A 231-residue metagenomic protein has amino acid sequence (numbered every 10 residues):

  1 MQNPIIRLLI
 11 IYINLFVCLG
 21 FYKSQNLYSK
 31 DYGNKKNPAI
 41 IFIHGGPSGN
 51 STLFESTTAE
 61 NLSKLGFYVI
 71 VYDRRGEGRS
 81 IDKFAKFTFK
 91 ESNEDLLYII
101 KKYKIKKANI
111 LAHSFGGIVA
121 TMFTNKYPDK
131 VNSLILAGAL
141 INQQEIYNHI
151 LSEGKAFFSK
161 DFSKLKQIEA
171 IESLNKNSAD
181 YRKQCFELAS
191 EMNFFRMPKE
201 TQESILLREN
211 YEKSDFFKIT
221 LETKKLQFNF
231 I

Functional and structural regions predicted by a protein language model:
N37-G45: Short beta-strand element of the alpha/beta-hydrolase
P47-A59: The serine-hydrolase catalytic nucleophile loop
T52, R74-F89, E145: Glycine-rich "HGGG/HGxG" loop immediately N-terminal to the catalytic nucleophile of the alpha/beta-hydrolase
L62-R79: Conserved alpha/beta-hydrolase
E91-A108: Conserved acidic catalytic loop of the alpha/beta-hydrolase fold
K106-H149: Conserved hydrolase catalytic core segment
I135-A170: Flexible "cap/lid" loop of the alpha/beta hydrolase fold
E172-I231: Alpha/beta-hydrolase
